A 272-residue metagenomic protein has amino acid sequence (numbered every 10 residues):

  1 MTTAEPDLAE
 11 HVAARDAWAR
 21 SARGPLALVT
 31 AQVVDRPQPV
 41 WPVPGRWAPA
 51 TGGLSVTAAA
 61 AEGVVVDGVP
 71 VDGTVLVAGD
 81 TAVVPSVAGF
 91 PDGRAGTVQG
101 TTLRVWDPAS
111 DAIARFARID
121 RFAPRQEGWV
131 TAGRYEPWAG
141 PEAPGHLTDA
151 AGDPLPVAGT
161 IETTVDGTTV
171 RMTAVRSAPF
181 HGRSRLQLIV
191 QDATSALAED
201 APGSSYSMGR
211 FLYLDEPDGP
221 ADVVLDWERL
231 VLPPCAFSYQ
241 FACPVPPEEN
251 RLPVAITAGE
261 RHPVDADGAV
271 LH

Functional and structural regions predicted by a protein language model:
T2-P44: N-terminal cleavable signal peptides for secretion/export
V12, D215-H272: Long, compositionally biased interface segments
V34-G79: Forkhead-associated
L54-A58, A82-A88, L103-V105, T160-T164 (+2 more regions): Generic recognition of long tandem-repeat/solenoid scaffolds
G63-S110: Protease-labile, long low-complexity intrinsically disordered regions enriched in Pro/Ser/Thr
D92-D166: Surface-exposed beta-loop interaction hotspot
I113-A114, G140-E142, M172-T173, L197-E199 (+3 more regions): Short helix/loop capping segments that flank catalytic or ligand/cofactor-binding pockets
T164-D218: Acidic/His-leaning functional-site neighborhoods
